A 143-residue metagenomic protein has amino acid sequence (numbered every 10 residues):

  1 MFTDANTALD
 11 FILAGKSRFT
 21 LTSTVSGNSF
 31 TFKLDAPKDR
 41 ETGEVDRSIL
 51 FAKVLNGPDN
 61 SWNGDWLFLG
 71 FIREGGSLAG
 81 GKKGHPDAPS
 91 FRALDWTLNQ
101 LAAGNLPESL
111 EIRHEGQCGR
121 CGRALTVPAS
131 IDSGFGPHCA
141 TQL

Functional and structural regions predicted by a protein language model:
M1-S48: General detector of N-terminal leader/presequence modules that precede the first folded domain
N6, N28, N56, N60-N63 (+2 more regions): Detector for Asparagine
G15, G70, G134-G136: Glycine-centered flexibility motif
K16, T24, P37, K53 (+4 more regions): Low-complexity, intrinsically disordered/propeptide-like segments
L21, F32, A52, C118-C121: Generic structural hydrophobic/aromatic packing signal, biased to beta-strands
F30-R92: Interaction interfaces in information-processing and related assembly proteins
A88-L143: Cys/His-clustered metal-coordination modules, chiefly Zn-binding fingers
